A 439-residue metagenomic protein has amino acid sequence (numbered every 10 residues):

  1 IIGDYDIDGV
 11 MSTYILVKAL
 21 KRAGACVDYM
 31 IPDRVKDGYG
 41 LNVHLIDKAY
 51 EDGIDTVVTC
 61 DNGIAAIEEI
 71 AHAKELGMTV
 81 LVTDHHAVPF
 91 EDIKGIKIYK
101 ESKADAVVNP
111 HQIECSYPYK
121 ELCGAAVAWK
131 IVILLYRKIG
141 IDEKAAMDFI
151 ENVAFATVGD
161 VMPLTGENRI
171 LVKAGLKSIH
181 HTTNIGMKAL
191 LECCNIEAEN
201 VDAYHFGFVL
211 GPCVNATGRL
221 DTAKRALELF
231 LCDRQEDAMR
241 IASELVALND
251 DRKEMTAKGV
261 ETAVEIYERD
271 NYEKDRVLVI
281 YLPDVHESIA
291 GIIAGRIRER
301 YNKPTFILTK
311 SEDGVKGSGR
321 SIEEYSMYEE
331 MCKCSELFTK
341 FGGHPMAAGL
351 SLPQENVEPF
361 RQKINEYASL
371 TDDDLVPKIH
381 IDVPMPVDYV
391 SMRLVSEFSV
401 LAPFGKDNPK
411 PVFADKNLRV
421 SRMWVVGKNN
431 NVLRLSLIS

Functional and structural regions predicted by a protein language model:
I1-T56, E75-G77, K94-G95, K103 (+2 more regions): Hydrophobic helix-and-loop "lid/oligomerization" segment in the mid-to-C-terminal part of catalytic domains
K36, I113-S116, D388-V390: A short acidic, often aromatic-flanked loop/helix-cap motif at beta-alpha or helix-coil junctions that lines enzyme
D47-A125, W129-K138, D148, T165: Active-site cavity-forming subdomains of large catalytic enzyme subunits
H85-H86, H286, H344, V432: Histidine-centered active-site/metal-ligand motif
K188, A198, S369-D373, G405-P411: Active-site phosphate-binding and catalytic loops of NTP-dependent enzymes
S335-T339, E366-D373: A common structural junction motif
I379, V383-S439: Accessory interdomain/linker segments of ATP-dependent helicases and helicase-like nucleic-acid enzymes that mediate
